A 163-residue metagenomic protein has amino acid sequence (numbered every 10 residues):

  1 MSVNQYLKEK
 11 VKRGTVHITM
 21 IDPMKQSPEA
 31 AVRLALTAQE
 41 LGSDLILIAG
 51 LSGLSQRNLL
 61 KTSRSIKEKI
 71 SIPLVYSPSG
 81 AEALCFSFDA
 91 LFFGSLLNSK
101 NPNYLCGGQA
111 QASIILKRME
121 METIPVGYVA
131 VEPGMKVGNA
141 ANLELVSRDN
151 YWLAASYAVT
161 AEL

Functional and structural regions predicted by a protein language model:
M1-K25: N-terminal glycine-rich anion-binding loop in soluble enzyme alpha/beta folds
V16, P23-L163: Alpha/beta enzyme core
